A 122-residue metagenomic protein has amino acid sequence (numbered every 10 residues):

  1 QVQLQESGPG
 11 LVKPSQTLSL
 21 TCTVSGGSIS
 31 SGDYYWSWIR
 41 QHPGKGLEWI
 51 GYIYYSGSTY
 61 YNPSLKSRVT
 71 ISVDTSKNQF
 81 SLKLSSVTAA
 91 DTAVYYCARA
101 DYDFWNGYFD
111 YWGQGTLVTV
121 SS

Functional and structural regions predicted by a protein language model:
Q1-S122: Extracellular domains of the immunoglobulin superfamily
